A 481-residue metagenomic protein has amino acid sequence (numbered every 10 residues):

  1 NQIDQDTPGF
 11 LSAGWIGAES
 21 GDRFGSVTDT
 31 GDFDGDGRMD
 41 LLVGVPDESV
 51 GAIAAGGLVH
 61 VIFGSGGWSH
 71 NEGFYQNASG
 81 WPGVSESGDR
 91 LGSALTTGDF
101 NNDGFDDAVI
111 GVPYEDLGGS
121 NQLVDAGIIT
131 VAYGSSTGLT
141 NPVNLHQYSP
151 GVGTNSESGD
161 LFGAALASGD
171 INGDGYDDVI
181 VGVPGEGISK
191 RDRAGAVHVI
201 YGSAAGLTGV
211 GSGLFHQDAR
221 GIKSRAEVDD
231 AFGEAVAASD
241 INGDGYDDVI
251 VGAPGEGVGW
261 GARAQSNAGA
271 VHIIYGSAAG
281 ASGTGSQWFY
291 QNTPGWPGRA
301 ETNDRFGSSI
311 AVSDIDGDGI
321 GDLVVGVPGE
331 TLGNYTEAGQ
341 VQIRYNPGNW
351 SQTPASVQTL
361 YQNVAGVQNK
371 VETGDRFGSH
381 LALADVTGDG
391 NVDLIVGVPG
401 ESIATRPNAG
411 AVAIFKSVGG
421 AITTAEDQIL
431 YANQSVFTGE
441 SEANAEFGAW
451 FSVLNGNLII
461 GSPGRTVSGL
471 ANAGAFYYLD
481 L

Functional and structural regions predicted by a protein language model:
N1-L481: Conserved beta-strand/short-helix segments that make up beta-rich extracellular adhesion/recognition modules
